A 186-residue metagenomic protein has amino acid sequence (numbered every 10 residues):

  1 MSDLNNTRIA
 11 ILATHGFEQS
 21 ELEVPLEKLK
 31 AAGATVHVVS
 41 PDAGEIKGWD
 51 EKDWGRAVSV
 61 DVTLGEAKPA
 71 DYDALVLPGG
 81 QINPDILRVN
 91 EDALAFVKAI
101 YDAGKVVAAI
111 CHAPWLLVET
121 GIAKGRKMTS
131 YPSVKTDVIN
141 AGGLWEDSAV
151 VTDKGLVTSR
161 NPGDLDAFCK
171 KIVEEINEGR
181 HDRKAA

Functional and structural regions predicted by a protein language model:
M1-A103, V107, L116-K127, K135-A186: Extended, subdomain-level signal for the structured scaffold at the beginning of enzyme domains
C111: Catalytic nucleophile serine of serine hydrolases, specifically the conserved "nucleophile elbow" pentapeptide
